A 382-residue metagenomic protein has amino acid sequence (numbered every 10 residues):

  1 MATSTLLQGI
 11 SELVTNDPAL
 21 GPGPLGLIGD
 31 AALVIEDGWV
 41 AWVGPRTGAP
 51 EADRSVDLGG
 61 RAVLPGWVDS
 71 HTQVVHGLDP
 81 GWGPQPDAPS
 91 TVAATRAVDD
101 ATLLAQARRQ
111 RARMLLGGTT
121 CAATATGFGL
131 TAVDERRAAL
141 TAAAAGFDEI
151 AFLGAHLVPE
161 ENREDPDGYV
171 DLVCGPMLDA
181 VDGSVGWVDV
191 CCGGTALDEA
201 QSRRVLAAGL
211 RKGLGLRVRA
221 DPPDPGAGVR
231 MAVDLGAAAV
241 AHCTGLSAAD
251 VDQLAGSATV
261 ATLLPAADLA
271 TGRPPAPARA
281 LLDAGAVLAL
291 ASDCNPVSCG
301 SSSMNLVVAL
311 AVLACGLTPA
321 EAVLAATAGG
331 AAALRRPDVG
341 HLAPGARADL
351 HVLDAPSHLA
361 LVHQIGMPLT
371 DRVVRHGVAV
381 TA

Functional and structural regions predicted by a protein language model:
M1-A49: N-terminal metal-binding scaffold of metallo-dependent hydrolase/deaminase domains
A2-G9, A49-P86: Replace "His-x-His-based motif
G21-P24, A326-A328, P344-A382: C-terminal cap of metal-dependent C-N hydrolases
G60, H71, G118, V188 (+4 more regions): Conserved, mostly hydrophobic/aromatic
H71-V75, C191, R219, H242: Histidine-centered divalent metal-coordination motifs
T91-Q106, T120, T124-A227: Metal-coordinating catalytic core of metallo-dependent amide/deamination hydrolases
M114, A142, A180-V181, V205 (+5 more regions): Generic structural signal for hydrophobic
P225-H341, L353-A355, I365, A379-V380: Active-site-adjacent C-terminal substructures of enzyme catalytic domains
